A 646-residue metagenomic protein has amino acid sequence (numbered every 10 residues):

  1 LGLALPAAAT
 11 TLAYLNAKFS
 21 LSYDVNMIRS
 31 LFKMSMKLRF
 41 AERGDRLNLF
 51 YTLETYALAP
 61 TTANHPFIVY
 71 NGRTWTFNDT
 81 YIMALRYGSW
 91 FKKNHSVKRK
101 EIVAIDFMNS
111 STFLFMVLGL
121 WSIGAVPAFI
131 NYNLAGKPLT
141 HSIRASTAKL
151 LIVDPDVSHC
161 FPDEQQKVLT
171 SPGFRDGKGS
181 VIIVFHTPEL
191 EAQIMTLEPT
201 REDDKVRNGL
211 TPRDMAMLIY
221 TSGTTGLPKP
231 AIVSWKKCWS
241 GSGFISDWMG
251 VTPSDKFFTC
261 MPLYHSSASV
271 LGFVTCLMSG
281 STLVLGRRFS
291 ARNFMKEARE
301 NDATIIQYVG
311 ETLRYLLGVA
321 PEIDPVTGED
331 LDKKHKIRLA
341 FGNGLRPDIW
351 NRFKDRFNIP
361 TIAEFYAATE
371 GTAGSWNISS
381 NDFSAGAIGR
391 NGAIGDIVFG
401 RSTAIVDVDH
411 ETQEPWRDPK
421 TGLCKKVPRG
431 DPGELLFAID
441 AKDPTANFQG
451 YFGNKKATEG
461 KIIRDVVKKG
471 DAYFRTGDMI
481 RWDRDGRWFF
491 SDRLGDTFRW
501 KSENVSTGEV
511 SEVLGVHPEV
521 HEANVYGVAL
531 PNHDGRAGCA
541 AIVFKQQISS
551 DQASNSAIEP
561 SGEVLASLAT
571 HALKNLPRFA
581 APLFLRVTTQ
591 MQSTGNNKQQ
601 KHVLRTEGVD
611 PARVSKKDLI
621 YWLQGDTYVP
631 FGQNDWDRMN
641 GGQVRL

Functional and structural regions predicted by a protein language model:
L1-N94, R99, L118, I123 (+4 more regions): N-lobe entry segment of adenylate-forming
N64, E198-Y220, L227, W248-K256: Conserved pre-ATP/AMP-binding loop-to-beta segment of ANL
T76-N78, R207-G209, A216-S240: Conserved AMP-binding A3 loop
H141, L151, F437-A472, G477-A580: AMP-binding/adenylate-forming catalytic core of the ANL superfamily
D156-P212, L227, A373, N391-I394 (+1 more regions): ANL superfamily adenylate-forming
W239-K256, Y264-I305, V319-A320: Conserved AMP-binding/adenylation subdomain of ANL enzymes
E300-Y308, L317-H410: Gly/Ser/Thr-rich phosphate-binding loop
N524-P531, C539-V543, A569-L646: Conserved C-terminal "lid"/linker of ANL adenylate-forming enzymes
